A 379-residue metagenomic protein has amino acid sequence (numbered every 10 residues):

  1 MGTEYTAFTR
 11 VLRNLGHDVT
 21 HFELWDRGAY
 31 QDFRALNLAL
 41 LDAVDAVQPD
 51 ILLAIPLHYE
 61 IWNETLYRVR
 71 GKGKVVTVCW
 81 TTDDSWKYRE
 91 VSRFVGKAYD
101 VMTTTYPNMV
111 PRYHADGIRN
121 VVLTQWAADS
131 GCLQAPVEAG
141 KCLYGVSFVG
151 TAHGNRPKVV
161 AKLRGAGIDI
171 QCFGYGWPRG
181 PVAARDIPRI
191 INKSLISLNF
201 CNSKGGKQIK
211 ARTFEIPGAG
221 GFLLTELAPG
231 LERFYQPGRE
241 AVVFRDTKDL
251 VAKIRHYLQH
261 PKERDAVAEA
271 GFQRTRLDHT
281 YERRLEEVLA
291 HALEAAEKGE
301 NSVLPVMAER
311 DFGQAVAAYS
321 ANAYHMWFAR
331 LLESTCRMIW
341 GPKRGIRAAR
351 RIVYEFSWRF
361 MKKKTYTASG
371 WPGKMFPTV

Functional and structural regions predicted by a protein language model:
M1-A39, V47, A54-E64, V91-R93 (+2 more regions): Nucleotide-sugar donor-binding catalytic core of glycosyltransferases
L24, T82, W126, R245-D246: Active-site donor-binding loop signature of nucleotide-sugar glycosyltransferases
R70-D84: Active-site proximal beta-strand in glycosyltransferases
W80-T82, V149-T151, A241: Short hydrophobic "strand-cap" motifs at the C-terminus of beta-strands
A241-T247, Y257-P261: Conserved acidic donor-binding segment of nucleotide-sugar-dependent glycosyltransferases
Q259-V379: C-terminal amphipathic helix plus adjacent low-complexity, charged tail appended to glycosyltransferase catalytic
